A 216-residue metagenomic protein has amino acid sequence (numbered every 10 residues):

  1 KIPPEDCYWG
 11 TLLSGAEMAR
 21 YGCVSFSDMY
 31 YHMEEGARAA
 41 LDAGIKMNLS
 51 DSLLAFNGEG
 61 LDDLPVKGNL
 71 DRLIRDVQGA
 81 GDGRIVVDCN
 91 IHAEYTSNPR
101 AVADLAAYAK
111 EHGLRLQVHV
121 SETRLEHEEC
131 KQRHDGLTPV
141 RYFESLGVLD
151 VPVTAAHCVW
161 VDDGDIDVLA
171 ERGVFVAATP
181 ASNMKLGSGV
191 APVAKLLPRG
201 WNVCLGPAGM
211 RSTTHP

Functional and structural regions predicted by a protein language model:
K1-I45, G68-D82: Alpha-helical scaffold segments that flank or form the walls of functional sites
V24, K46, R115, F175 (+1 more regions): Residue-level detector of anion-binding/catalytic polar loops
F26-M33, Y95-T96, C158-D162, S182-N183: Short beta->alpha connector loops
G36-V159: Metal-coordinating catalytic core of metallo-dependent amide/deamination hydrolases
V148-P216: Active-site-adjacent C-terminal substructures of enzyme catalytic domains
